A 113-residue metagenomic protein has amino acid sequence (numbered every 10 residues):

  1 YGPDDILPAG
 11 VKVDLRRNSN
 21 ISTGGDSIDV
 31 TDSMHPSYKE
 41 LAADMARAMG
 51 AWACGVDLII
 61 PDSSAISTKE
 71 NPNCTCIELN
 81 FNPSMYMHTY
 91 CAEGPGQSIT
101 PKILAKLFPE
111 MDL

Functional and structural regions predicted by a protein language model:
Y1-A65: A long amphipathic alpha-helix within ATP-dependent nucleotide-binding catalytic cores
D29-S33, R47-A53, I60-L113: C-terminal active-site "lid" helix and adjoining low-complexity regulatory extension at the edge of ATP-using catalytic
